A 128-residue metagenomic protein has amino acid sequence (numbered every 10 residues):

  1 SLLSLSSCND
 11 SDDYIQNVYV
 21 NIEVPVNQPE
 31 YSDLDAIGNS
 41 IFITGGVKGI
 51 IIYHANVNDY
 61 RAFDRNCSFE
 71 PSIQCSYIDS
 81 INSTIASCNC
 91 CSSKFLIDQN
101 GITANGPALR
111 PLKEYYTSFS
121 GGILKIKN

Functional and structural regions predicted by a protein language model:
S1-L2, G121: Generic N-terminal initiation segments characterized by hydrophobic and/or small/turn-forming residues
L3-S7: C-terminal motif of bacterial Sec signal peptides marking the signal peptidase cleavage site
N9-S83, L96-I97, K113-N128: N-terminal pre-ligand scaffold of iron-sulfur
C75, C90-C91: Cysteine-centric signal of extracytoplasmic or virion-exposed proteins
I81-C90, I102-K113: Short cysteine/histidine-rich metal-coordination sites, predominantly Zn2+-binding motifs
F95-T103: Short metal-binding segments enriched for Cys and/or His
